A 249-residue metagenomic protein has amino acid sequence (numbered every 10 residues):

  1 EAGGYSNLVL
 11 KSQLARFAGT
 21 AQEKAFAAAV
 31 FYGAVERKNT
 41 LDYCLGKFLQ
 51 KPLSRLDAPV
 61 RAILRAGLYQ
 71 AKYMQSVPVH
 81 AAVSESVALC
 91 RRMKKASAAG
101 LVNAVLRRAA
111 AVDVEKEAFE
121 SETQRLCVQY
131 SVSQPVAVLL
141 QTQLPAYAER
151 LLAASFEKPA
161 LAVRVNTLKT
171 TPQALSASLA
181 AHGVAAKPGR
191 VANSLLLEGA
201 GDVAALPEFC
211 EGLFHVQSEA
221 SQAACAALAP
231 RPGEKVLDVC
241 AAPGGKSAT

Functional and structural regions predicted by a protein language model:
E1-A205: Class I Rossmann-like S-adenosyl-L-methionine
Q173-T249: Rossmann-like S-adenosyl-L-methionine
